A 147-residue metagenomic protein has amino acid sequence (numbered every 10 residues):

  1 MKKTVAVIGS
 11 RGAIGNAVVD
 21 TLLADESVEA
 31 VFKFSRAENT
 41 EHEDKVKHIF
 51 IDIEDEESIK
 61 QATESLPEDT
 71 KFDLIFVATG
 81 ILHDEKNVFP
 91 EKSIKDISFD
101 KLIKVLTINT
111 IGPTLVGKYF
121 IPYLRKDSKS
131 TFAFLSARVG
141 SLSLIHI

Functional and structural regions predicted by a protein language model:
S10-L23: N-terminal Rossmann NAD(P)H-binding glycine-rich loop of SDR-like oxidoreductase domains
V19, T107-S128: Amphipathic alpha-helical dimer-interface segment in Rossmann-like NAD(P)H-dependent oxidoreductases
L23, S27-E41: Conserved glycine-rich Rossmann-like NAD(P)H-binding loop of the short-chain dehydrogenase/reductase
D44-E57: Rossmann-fold cofactor-recognition segment
K71-F72, L124-R138: Active-site loop of short-chain dehydrogenase/reductase
F76-P90: Conserved NAD(P)H cofactor-binding loop of Rossmann-fold oxidoreductase domains
S93-T114: Catalytic Tyr-X3-Lys loop
I145-I147: Conserved small/polar residues in nucleotide/adenosyl-binding loops
